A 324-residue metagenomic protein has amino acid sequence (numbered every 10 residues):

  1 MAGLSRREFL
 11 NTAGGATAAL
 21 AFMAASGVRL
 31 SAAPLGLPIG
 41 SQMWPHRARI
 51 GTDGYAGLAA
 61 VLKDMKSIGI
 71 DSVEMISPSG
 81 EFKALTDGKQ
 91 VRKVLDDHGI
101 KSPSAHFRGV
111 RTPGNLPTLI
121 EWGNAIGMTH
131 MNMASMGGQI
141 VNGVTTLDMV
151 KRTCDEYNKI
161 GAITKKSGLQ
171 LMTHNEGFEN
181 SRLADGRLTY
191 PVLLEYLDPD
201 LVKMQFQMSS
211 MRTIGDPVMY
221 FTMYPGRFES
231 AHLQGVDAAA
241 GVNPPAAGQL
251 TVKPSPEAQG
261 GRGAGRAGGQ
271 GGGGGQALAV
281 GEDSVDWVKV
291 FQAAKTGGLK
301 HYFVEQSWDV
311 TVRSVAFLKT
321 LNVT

Functional and structural regions predicted by a protein language model:
A2-H130, G226, L233, A238 (+3 more regions): N-terminal pre-domain/capping segments
G14, A21-A25, K66, V94-K203: Active-site acidic/histidine proton-transfer and metal-coordination neighborhood in alpha/beta enzyme cores
R49, G80-A84, G109-T112, G138-I140 (+3 more regions): Short, small-residue-enriched loops and turns at beta-alpha junctions that line or gate enzyme active sites
G51, Y55-L58, G88, G143-V150 (+3 more regions): Flexible, glycine- and charge-enriched loops at secondary-structure boundaries
L62, R92, I120, G161 (+5 more regions): Short amphipathic alpha-helical segments and helix-helix/interface helices
S72, T164-A279: Acidic/histidine-rich catalytic cores of soluble enzymes
D283-A294: A short, acidic, amphipathic alpha-helical segment used as a generic capping/interface helix at domain edges
A294-T311: Substrate-binding cleft of secreted/luminal carbohydrate-active enzymes
